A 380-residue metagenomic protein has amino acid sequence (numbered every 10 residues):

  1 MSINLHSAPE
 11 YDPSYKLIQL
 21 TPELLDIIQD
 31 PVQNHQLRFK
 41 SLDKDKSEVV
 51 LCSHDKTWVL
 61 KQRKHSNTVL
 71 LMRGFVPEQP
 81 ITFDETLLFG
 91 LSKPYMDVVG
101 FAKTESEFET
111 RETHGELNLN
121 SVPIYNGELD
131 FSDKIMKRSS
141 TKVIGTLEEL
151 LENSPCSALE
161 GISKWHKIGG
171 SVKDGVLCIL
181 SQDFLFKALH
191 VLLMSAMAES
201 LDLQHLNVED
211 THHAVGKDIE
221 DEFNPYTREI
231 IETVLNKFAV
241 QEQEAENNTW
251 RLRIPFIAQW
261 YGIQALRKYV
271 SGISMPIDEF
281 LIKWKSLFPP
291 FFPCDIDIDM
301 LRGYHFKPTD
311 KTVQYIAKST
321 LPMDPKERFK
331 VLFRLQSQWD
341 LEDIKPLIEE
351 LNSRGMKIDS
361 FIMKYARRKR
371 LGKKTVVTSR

Functional and structural regions predicted by a protein language model:
M1-M275, E279-K283: Long Lys/Arg-rich low-complexity intrinsically disordered regions in nucleic-acid-associated proteins
S14, D45, S271-S274, S319-M323 (+2 more regions): Intrinsic disorder
V50-C52, V59, Q314, V331-L332 (+1 more regions): Beta-strand cores of modular interaction/reader domains in eukaryotic scaffold and signaling proteins, especially PDZ
E244-I257, F291, D295-D299, D310-R328: Short alpha-helical segments that sit at the start of domains
G262-A265, V270-M275, P293, Q336-D340 (+1 more regions): Non-catalytic accessory regions used for complex assembly or targeting
Q264, D278, I282, D299 (+4 more regions): Amphipathic alpha-helical interface elements that mediate macromolecular binding in regulatory proteins
G272-Y315, D340-D343, A366-K369: Noncatalytic alpha-helical scaffolds and linker/capping helices
L332-R380: C-terminal interaction modules of eukaryotic adaptor/scaffold proteins
